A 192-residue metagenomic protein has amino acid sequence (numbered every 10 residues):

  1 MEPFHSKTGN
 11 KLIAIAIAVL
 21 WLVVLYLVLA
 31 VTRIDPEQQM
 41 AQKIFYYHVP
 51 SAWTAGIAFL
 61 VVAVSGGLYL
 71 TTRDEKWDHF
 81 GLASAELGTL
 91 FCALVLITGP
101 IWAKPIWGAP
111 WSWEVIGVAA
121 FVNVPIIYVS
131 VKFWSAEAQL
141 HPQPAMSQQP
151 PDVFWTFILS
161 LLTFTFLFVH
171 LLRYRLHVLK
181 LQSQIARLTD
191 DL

Functional and structural regions predicted by a protein language model:
M1-L192: Polytopic transmembrane helical bundles with strong interfacial aromatic enrichment
